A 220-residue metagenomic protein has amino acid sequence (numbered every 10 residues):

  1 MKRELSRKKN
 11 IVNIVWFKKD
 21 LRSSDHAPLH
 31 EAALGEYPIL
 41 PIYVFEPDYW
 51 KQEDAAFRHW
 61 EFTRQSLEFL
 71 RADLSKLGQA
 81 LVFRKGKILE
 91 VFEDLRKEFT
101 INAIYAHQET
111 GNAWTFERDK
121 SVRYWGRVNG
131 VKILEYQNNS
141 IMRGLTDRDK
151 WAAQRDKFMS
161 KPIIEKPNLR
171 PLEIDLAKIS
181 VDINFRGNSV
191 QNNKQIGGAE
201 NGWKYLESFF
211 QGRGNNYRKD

Functional and structural regions predicted by a protein language model:
K2-D220: Active-site "lid/cap" and pocket-lining segments within catalytic core domains
